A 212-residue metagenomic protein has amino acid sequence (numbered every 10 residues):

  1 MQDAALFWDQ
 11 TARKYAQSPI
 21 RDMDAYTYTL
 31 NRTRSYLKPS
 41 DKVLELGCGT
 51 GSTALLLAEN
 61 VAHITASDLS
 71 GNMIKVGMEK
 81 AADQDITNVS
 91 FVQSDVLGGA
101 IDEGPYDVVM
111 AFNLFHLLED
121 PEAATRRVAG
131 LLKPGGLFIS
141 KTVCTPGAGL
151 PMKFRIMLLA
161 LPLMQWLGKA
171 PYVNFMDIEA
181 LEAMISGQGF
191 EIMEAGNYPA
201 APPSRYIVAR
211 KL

Functional and structural regions predicted by a protein language model:
M1-P39, P146, M152, M164 (+2 more regions): Conserved class I S-adenosyl-L-methionine
D22, V143-Q188, M193-G196: C-terminal alpha-helical "lid/dimerization" subdomain adjacent to the S-adenosyl-L-methionine
L44, T50-G98: Class I SAM-dependent methyltransferase SAM/SAH-binding core
L97-V109: A short acidic, Gly/Pro-enriched loop at the edge of an enzyme's catalytic core that lines a small-molecule cofactor
V108-P121: A short SAM/SAH-binding and catalytic strip from SAM-dependent methyltransferases
E122-P134: A short glycine-rich, Lys/Arg-flanked "PGG" loop and its adjoining helix->strand segment in the class I
G136-T142: Conserved beta-strand signature within the Rossmann-like core of class I S-adenosyl-L-methionine
Q188-L212: Core SAM-dependent methyltransferase catalytic element
